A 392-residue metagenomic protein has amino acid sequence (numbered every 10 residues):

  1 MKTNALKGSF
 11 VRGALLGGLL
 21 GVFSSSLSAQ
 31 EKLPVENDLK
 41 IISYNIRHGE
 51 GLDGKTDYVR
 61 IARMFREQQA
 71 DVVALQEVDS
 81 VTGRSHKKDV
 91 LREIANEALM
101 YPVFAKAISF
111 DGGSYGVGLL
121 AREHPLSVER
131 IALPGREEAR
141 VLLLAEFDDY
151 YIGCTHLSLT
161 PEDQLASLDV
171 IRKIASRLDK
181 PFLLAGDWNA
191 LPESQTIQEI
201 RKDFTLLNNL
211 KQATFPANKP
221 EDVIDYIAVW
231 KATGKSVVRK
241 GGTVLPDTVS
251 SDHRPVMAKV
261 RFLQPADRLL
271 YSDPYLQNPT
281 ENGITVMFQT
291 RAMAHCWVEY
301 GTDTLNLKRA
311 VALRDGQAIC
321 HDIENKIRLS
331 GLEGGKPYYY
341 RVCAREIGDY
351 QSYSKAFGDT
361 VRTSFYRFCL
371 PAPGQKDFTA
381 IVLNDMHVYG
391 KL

Functional and structural regions predicted by a protein language model:
K2, F10, L15, L19 (+7 more regions): N-terminal, active-site-proximal structural segment of metallo-dependent hydrolase catalytic domains
F10, L15, L19, A29-I42 (+2 more regions): Acidic, histidine-bearing metal-coordination/catalytic regions of metal-dependent phosphoesterases
Q30-E31, R130-I131, P161-D163, K173-L183 (+1 more regions): Metal-dependent phosphoester-hydrolase catalytic domains
D38, D53, V78-Y150, K240-P246 (+2 more regions): Structured beta-strand-rich core segments of catalytic domains in phosphoester-bond hydrolases
L39-I46, I61-H86, I152-T155, I171-Q198 (+5 more regions): Active-site beta-strand/loop signature of hydrolases that rely on acidic residues for catalysis
G49-G51, S80-R84, F110-G112, T160-D163 (+3 more regions): Active-site environment of divalent metal-dependent phosphoester hydrolases
S114-V117, E138-L144, D222-I227, D252-M257 (+3 more regions): Short hydrophobic/aromatic beta-strand or adjacent loop that forms the aromatic wall/cage of a ligand/substrate-binding
L120-E123, L144-D149, W230, S251 (+2 more regions): Active-site beta-strand termini and strand-to-loop segments that position acidic
